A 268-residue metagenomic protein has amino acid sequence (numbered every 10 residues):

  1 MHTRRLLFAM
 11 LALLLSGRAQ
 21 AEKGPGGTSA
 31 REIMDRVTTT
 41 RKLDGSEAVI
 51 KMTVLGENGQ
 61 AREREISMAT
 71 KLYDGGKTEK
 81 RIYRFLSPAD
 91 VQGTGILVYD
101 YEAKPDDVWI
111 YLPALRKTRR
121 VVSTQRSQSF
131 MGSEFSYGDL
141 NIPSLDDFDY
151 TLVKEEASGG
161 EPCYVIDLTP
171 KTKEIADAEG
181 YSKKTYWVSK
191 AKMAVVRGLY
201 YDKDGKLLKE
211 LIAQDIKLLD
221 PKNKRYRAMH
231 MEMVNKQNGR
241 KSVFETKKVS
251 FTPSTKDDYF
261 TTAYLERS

Functional and structural regions predicted by a protein language model:
T3-F8: N-terminal export leaders
A12-Q20: Hydrophobic h-region of N-terminal signal peptides that target proteins for export in Gram-negative bacteria
T28-A114, T151: N-terminal mature ectodomain segment of secretory-pathway/periplasmic proteins
R31, L140-V153, E210: A short, amphipathic edge element
S67-L72, D149-A157, Q214-L219: Short amphipathic beta-strand and strand-loop transition segments with alternating hydrophobic
K77, G159-P162: Short acidic/glycine-enriched loop/turn segments that link adjacent beta-strands
L97-Y99, D107-Y111, R119-V121, R126-P143 (+1 more regions): Gly/Pro-enriched, hydrophobic low-complexity segments that function as extracytoplasmic propeptides/linkers
R267-S268: Short, solvent-exposed mixed-charge patches
